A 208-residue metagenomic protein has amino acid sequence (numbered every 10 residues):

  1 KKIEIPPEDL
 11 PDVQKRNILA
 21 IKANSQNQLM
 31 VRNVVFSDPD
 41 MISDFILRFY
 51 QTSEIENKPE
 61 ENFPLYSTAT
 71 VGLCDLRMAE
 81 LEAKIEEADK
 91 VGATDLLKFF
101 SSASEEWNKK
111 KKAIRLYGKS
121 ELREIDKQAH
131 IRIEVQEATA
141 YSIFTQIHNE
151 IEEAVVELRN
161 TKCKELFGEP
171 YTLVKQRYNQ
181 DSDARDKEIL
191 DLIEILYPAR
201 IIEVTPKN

Functional and structural regions predicted by a protein language model:
K1-N208: Long, low-hydrophobicity, acidic/polar, solvent-exposed interaction domains
